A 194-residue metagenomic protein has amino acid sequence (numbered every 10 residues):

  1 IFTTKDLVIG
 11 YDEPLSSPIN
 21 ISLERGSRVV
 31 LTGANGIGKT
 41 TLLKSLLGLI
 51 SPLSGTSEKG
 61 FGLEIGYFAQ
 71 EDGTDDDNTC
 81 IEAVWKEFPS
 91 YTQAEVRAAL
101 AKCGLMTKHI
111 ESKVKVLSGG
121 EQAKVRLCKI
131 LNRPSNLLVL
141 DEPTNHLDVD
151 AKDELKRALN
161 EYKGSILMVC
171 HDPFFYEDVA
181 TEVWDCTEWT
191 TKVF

Functional and structural regions predicted by a protein language model:
I1-F194: ABC ATP-binding cassette signature C-motif
